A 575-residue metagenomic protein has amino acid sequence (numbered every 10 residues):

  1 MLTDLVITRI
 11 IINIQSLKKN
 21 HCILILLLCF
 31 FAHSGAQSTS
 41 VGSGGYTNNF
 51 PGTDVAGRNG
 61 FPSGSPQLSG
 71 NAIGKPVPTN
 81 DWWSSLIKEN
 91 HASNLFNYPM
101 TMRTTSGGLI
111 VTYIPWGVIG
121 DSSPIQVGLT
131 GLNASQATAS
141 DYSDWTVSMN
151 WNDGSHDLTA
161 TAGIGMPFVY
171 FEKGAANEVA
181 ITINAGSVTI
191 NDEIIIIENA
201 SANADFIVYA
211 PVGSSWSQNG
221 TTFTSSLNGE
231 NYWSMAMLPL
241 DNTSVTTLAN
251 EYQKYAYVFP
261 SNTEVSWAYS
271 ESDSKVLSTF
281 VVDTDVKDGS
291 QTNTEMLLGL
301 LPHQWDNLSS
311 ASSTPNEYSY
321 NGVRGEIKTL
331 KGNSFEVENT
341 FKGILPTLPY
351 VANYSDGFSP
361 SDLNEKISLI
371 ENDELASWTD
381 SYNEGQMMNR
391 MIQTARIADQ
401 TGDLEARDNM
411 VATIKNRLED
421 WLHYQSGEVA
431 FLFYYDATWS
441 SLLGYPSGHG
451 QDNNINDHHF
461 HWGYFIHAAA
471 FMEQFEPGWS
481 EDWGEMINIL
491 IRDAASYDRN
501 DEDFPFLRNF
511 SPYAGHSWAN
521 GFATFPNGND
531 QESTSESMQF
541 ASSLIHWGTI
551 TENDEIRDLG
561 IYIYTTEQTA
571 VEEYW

Functional and structural regions predicted by a protein language model:
M1-S38: Bacterial Sec-dependent N-terminal signal peptides
Q37-D457, Y497-Y513, N520-F522, I545-W575: Ser/Thr/Asn(+Pro)-rich, low-complexity disordered segments
N383-R396, H458-E473, E532-H546: Well-ordered alpha-helical segments within folded domains of soluble proteins
F471-E481: Zinc-dependent metallopeptidase catalytic helix centered on the HExxH motif and its immediate flanking segment
W483-E485: Non-transmembrane, heptad-repeat alpha-helical coiled-coil rod segments that act as dimerization/spacing scaffolds
L490-A494: Extended, hydrophobic alpha-helical segments in both membrane/secreted and soluble proteins
P526-Q531: Active-site rim elements
